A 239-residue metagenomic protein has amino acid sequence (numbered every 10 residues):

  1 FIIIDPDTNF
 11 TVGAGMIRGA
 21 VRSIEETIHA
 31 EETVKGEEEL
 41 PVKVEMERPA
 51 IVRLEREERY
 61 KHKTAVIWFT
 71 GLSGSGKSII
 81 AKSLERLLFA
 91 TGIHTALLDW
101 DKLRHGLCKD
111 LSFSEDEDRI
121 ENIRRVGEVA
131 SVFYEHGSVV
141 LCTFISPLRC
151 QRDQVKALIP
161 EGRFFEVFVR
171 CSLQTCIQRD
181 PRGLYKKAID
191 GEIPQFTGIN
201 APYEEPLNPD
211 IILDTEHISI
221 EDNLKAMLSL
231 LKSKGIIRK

Functional and structural regions predicted by a protein language model:
F1-I3: Generic short beta-strand
D5-I177, P181-G183, D190-K239: Glycine-rich phosphate-binding loop of ATP-dependent small-molecule kinases
